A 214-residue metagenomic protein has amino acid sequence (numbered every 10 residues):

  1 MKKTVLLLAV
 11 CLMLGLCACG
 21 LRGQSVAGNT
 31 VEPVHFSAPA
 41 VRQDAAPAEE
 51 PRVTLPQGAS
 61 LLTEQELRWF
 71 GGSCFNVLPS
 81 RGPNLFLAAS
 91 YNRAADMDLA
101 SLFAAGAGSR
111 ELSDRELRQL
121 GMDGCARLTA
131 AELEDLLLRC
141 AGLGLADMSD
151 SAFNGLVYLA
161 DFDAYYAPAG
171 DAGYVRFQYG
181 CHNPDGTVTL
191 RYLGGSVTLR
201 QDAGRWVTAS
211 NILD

Functional and structural regions predicted by a protein language model:
M1-V10: Positively charged n-region of N-terminal signal peptides that target proteins for export
G15-A18: C-terminal motif of bacterial Sec signal peptides marking the signal peptidase cleavage site
G23-D214: Mature, Sec-exported extracytoplasmic domains of Gram-positive
